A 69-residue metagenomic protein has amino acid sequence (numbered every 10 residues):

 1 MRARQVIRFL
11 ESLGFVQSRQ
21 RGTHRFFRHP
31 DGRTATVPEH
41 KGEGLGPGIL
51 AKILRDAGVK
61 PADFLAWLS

Functional and structural regions predicted by a protein language model:
M1-R21, F26-H29: N-terminal first-folded block
R4, R8, G42-S69: C-terminal structural segments of small proteins and small subunits
V16, K41-G42: Unusually extended, aromatic-enriched hydrophobic runs near protein termini
D31-R33: Short acidic/polar mixed-charge low-complexity motifs
A35-H40: Recognition helix of helix-turn-helix/homeodomain-like DNA-binding domains that insert into the DNA major groove
